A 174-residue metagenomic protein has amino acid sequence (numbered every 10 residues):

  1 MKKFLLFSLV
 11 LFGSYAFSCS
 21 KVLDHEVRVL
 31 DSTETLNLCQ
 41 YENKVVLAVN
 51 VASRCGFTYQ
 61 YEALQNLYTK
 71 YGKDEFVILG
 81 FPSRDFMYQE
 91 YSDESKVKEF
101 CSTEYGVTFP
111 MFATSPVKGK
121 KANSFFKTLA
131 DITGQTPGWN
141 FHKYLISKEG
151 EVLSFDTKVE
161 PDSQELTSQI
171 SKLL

Functional and structural regions predicted by a protein language model:
F4-G13: Sec-dependent N-terminal signal peptides
F17-C39, Y59: N-terminal "domain-start" segment that seeds a small globular fold
N37-C39, T69-K70, T133-P137: Surface-exposed acidic, glycine-flexible loop patches that form ligand/cofactor-binding and adhesion interfaces
E42-V49: Local sequence-structure signature of Cys/Sec-based thiol-disulfide redox active-site neighborhoods
N50-R54: Amphipathic alpha-helical repeat scaffolds
F57-A122: Structural microenvironment flanking redox-active thiols in thiol-disulfide oxidoreductases
S124-K127, D131-L174: Thiol-/selenol-based redox modules, centered on thioredoxin-like and closely related oxidoreductase domains
